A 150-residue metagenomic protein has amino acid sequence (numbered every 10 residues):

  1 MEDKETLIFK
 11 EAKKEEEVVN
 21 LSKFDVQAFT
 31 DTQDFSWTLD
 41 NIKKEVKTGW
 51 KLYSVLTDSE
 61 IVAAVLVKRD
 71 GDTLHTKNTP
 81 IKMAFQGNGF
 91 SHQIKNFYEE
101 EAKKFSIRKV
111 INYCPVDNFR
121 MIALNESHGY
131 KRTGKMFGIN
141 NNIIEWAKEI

Functional and structural regions predicted by a protein language model:
M1-E16, K148-I150: Conserved N-terminal entry element of GNAT/NAT acetyltransferase domains
E11-K77, K82-A84: Acetyl-CoA-dependent GNAT
D25, T76, K95-Y98, N112 (+2 more regions): Polar/charged side chains located within well-ordered beta-strands of beta-rich proteins
I81, G87-E100, A123, S127: Conserved acetyl-CoA-binding loop-helix of GNAT-fold acetyltransferases
A102-C114: Conserved GNAT acetyl-CoA-binding A-motif
N112-I122, F137-N140: Conserved beta-strand-loop-alpha-helix junction that forms the acyl-donor binding cleft
E126-M136: Conserved acetyl-CoA-binding loop of GNAT-fold acetyltransferases
K135-I150: C-terminal "cap" of GNAT-fold acetyltransferases
